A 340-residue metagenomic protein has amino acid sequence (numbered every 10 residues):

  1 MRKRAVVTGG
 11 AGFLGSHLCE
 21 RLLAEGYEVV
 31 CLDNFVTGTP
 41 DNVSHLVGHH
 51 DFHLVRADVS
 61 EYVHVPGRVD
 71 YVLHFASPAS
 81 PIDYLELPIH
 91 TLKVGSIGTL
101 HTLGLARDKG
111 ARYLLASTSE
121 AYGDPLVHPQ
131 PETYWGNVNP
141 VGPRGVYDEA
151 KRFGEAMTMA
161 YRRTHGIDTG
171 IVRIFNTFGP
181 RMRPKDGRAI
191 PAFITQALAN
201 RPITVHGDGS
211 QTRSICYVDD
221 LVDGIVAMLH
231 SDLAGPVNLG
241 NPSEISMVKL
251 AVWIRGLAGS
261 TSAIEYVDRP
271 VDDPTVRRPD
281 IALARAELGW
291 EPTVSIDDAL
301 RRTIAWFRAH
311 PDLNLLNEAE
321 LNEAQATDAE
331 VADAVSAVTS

Functional and structural regions predicted by a protein language model:
M1-T177, R302-A305, A309-H310, L316 (+3 more regions): N-terminal Rossmann-like NAD(P)+-binding domain of SDR-like oxidoreductases, especially those catalyzing
A11, S119, R181, G209 (+1 more regions): Acidic beta-to-alpha connecting loop that harbors the catalytic carboxylate
L18, A24, A57, H101 (+2 more regions): C-terminal substrate-binding subdomain of Rossmann-fold SDR/epimerase-dehydratase oxidoreductases
G38, V63, P184, I245 (+2 more regions): Residues that form or flank phosphate/diphosphate-binding pockets in enzymes that use nucleotide phosphates
G48, L126, G142, M182-D186 (+3 more regions): Residue-level signature of the cytosolic catalytic core of signaling kinases
S77, L92, M182-D186, S214: Nucleotide-sugar-dependent glycosyltransferase donor-binding/catalytic pocket residues
F153, M157, Y161, F193 (+2 more regions): Hydrophobic alpha-helix immediately C-terminal to the catalytic Tyr-X-X-X-Lys motif of short-chain
G187-P191, V222: Conserved terminal C-lobe alpha helix of the protein kinase catalytic domain
